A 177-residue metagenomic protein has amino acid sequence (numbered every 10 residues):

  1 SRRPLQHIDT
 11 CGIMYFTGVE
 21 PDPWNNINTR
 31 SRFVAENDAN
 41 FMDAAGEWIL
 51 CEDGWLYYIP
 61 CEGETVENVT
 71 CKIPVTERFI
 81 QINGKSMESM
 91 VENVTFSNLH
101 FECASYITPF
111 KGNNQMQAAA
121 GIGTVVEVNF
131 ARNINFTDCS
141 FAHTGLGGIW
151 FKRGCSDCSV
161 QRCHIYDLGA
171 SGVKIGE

Functional and structural regions predicted by a protein language model:
S1-S140: Extracellular polysaccharide-degrading/modifying enzymes targeting complex plant/algal/animal polysaccharides
D9, R153-C155: A generic beta-sheet turn/junction motif
I13, W55-L56, N93, N133 (+4 more regions): Beta-sheet entry/capping signal
D38-A39, I175-E177: Short, intrinsically disordered, charge-balanced linker/junction segments flanking boundaries in proteins
P60, R153, E177: Active-site proximal loops enriched in glycine and acidic residues that flank catalytic Cys/His/Asp and coordinate
E102-A104, I122, I134, H143-G145 (+2 more regions): Surface-exposed loop/turn segments connecting beta-strands in extracellular beta-rich domains
S105-K111, G145-F151, D167-G176: Short glycine/acidic-rich loop motifs that flank beta-strands on beta-rich extracellular proteins
E127-N129, F141-A142, F151-K152, I165-Y166: Low-complexity, polar/charged sequence tracts that form flexible coils or short amphipathic helices and often embed
